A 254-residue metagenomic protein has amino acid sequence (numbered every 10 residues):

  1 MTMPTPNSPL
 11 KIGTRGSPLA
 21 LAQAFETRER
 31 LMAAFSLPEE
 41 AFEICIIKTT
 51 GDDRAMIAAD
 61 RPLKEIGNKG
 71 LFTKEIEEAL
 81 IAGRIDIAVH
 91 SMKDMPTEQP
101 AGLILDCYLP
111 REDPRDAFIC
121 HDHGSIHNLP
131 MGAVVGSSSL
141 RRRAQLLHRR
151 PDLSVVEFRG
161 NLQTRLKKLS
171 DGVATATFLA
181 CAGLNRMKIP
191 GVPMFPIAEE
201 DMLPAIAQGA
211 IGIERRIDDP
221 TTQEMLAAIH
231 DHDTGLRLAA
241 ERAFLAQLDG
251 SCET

Functional and structural regions predicted by a protein language model:
T2-T49, D53-E65, T73, H148-T254: Small-molecule-sensing regulatory modules
K11-G13, C45, A88, D106 (+1 more regions): Short, well-ordered beta-strand segments
L71-R84: Short, well-structured alpha-helical segments in soluble
E78, I126-H127, L166-K167: Alpha-helical segments flanking ligand/cofactor-binding loops in enzyme cores
I81, D86-H90, T175-A180: Paired acidic/hydrophobic, glycine-rich loop segments that form the ligand-binding mouth/hinge of periplasmic-binding
S91-K93, Y108, H121-D122, S138-L140 (+4 more regions): Fold-independent oxyanion-binding glycine-rich loops and adjacent beta-strand/coil segments at enzyme active sites
M92-M95, A101-L153: A conserved helix-loop-strand patch within extracytoplasmic ligand-binding domains of the periplasmic binding
